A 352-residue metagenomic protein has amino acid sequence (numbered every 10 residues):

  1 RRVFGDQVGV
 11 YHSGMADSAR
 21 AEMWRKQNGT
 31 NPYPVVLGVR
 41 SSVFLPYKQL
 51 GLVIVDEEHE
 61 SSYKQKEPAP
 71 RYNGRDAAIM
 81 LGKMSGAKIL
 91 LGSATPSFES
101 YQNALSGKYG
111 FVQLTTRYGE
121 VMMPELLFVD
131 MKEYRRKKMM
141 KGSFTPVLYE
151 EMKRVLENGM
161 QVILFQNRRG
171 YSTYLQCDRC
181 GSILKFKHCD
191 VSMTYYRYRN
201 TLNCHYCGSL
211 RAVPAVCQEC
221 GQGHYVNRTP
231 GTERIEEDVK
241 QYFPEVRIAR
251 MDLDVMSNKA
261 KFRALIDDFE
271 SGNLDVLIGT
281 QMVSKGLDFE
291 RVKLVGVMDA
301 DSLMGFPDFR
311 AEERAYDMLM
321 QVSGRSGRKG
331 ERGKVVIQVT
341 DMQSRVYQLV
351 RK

Functional and structural regions predicted by a protein language model:
R1-P34, G38-K352: Inter-lobe coupling/hinge segments of SF2-like helicase ATPases
